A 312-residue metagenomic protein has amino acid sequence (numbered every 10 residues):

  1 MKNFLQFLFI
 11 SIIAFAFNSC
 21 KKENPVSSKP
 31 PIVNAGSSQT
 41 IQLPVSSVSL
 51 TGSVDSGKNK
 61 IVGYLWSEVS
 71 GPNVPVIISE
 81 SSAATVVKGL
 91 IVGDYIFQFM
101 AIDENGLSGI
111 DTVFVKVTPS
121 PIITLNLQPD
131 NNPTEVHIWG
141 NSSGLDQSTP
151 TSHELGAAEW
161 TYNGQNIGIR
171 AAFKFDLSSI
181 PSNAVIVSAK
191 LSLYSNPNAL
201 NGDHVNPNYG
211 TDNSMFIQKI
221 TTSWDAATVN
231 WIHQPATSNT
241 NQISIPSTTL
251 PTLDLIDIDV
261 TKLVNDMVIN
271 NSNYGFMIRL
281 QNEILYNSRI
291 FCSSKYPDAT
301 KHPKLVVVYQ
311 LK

Functional and structural regions predicted by a protein language model:
A14-S38, N105, T112-F114, P119-P121: Bacterial Sec-dependent N-terminal signal peptides
L50-K58, V69: Acidic, Ser/Thr
Y64-K88: Surface-exposed, flexible coil segments in extracellular/virion-facing regions
T118-L177, K295-H302, V307-L311: Flexible, small-residue-rich N-terminal segments that precede or flank a structured functional core
F175, V185-A199, L305: A short beta-strand element within beta-rich, extracytoplasmic domains of secreted/secretory-pathway proteins
A199-S272: Beta-strand-rich interaction/scaffold domains
L263-K312: Proprotein-processing/basic-patch segments
